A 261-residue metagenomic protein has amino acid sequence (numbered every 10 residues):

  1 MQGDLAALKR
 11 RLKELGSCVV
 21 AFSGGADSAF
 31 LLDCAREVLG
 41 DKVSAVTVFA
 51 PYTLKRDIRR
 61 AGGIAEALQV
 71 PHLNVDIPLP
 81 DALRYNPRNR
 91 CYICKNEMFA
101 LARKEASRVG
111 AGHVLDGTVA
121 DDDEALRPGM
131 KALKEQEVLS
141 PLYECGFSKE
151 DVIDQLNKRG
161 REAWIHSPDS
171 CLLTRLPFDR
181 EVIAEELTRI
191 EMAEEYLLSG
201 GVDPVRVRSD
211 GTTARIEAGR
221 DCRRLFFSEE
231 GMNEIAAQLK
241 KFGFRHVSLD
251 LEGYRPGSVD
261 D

Functional and structural regions predicted by a protein language model:
M1-K158, S199, A214, E230 (+2 more regions): ATP-dependent adenylation/nucleotidyltransferase module used to activate substrates
V119, L176, E252: Flexible loop residues that form catalytic and substrate-binding hotspots at small-molecule/glycan-binding clefts
Y143, F147-K149, I153-L197, P204-V205: Mid-to-C-terminal catalytic subdomains of enzymes that bind/position adenosyl phosphate moieties or nucleic-acid
S167, S209-T213, L251: Short Gly/Ser/Thr- and Asp/Glu-enriched loop/turn motifs at secondary-structure junctions
S199-R215: Short edge beta-strands and adjacent turn/loop segments
V205, R224-E234: C-terminal, charge/polar-rich interaction regions
G211, R215-S228: A short interface-forming secondary-structure element
G257-D261: Short, low-order "capping/linker" segments at domain edges
